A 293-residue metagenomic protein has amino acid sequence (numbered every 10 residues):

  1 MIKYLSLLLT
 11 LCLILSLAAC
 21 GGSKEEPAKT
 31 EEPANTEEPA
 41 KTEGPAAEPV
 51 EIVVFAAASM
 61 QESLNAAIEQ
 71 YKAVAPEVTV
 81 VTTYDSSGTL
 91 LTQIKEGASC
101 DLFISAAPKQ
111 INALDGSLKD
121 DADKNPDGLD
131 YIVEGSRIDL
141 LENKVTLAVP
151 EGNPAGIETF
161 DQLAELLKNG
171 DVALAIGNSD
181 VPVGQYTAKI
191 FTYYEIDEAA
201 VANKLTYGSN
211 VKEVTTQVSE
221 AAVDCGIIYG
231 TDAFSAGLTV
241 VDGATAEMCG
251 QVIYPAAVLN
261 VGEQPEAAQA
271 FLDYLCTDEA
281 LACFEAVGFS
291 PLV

Functional and structural regions predicted by a protein language model:
M1-L9: Positively charged n-region of N-terminal signal peptides that target proteins for export
L15-A19: C-terminal motif of bacterial Sec signal peptides marking the signal peptidase cleavage site
G22, K29, K41-A73, G88 (+5 more regions): Exported/periplasmic ABC-transporter solute-binding proteins
L91, G97-D127, E134-D139: Short beta-strand-centered segments that line the small-molecule binding cleft or hinge of alpha/beta clamshell
